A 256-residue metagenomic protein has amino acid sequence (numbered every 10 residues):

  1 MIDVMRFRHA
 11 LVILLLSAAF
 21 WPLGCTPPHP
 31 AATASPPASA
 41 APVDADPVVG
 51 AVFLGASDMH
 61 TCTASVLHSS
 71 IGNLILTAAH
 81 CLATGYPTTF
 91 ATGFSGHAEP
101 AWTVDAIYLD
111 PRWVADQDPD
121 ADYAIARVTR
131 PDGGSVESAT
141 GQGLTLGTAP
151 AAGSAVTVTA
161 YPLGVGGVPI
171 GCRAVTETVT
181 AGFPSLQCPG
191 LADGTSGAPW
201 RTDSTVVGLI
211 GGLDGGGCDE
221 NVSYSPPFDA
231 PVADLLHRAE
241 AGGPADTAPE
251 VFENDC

Functional and structural regions predicted by a protein language model:
M1-S69, F228, D234-C256: Protease-domain processing segments flanking chymotrypsin-fold serine proteases, especially trypsin-like
P36-P47, L54-D58, T88-G134: Conserved catalytic-core segment of clan PA serine endopeptidases
A41-S95, V175-T180, G211-G212: Catalytic histidine site
L54-G55, L67, A78-H80, T92-F94 (+5 more regions): Active-site-proximal beta-strand/loop segments in catalytic clefts of secreted hydrolases
I71-N73, A152-A155, T205-V206: Loop/turn elements at helix/coil->beta-strand transitions in domains of secreted/extracellular proteins
P119-G194: Chymotrypsin/trypsin-fold serine protease catalytic domain
G190-G211, G216: Catalytic nucleophile loop of clan PA
